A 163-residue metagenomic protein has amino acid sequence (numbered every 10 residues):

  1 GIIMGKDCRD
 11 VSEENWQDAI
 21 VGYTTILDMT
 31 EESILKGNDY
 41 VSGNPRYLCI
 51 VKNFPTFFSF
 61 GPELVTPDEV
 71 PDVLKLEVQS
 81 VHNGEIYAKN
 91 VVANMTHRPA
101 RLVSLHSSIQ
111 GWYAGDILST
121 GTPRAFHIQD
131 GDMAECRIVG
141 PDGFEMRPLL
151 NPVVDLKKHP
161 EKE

Functional and structural regions predicted by a protein language model:
G1-D7, V103, G115: Short, conserved beta-strand element in jelly-roll/cupin
G1-I3, T24, Q79: Residues embedded in well-ordered beta-strands
K6-R9, K158: Short, conserved beta-turn/loop elements at beta-strand boundaries and strand-helix junctions
C8-V11, E69-P71: Short helix-loop capping/hinge motifs at secondary-structure junctions, enriched in acidic/polar residues
R9-Y23: N-terminal accessory regions of nucleic-acid-interacting proteins
G22-T25, M133: A short, gly/pro- and small-residue-rich
E32-E163: Catalytic-pocket segment enriched in acidic/His residues
